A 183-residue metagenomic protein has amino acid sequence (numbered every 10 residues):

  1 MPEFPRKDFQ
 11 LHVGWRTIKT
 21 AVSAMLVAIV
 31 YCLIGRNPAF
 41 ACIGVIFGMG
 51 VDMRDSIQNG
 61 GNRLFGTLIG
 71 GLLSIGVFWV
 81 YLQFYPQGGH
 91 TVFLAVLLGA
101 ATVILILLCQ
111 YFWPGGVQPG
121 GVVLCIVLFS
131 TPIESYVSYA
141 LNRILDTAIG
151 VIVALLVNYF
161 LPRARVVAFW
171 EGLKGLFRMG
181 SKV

Functional and structural regions predicted by a protein language model:
M1-L124, F129-V183: Alpha-helical transmembrane segments and their membrane-interface boundaries that form or gate the permeation pathway
